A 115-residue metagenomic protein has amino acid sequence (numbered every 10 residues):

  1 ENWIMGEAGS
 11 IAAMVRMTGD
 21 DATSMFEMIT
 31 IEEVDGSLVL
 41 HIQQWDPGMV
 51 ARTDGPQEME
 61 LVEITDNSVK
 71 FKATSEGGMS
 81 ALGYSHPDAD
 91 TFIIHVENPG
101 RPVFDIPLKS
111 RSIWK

Functional and structural regions predicted by a protein language model:
N2-S75, K115: Central antiparallel beta-sheet cores of small beta-barrel/beta-sandwich binding domains
S10, M79, A89-F92: Coil-to-beta-strand transition motifs
M59-D66, H86-K115: Edge beta-strand at a domain terminus
E76-M79, P99-R101: Glycine-centered tight beta-turn/hairpin loop motif at sheet-sheet or coil-to-beta transitions
